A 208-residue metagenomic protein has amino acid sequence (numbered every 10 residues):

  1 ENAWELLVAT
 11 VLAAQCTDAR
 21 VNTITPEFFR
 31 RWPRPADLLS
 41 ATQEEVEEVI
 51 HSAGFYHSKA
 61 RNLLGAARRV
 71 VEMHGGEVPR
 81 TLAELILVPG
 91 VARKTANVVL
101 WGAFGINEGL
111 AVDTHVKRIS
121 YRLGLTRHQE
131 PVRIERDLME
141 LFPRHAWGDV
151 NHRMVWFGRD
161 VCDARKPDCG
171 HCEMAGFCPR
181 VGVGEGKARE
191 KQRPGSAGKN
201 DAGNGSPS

Functional and structural regions predicted by a protein language model:
E1-K191: Catalytic cores of DNA base-excision repair glycosylases
V183-S208: Short microdomains enriched in Cys/His and/or Lys/Arg
